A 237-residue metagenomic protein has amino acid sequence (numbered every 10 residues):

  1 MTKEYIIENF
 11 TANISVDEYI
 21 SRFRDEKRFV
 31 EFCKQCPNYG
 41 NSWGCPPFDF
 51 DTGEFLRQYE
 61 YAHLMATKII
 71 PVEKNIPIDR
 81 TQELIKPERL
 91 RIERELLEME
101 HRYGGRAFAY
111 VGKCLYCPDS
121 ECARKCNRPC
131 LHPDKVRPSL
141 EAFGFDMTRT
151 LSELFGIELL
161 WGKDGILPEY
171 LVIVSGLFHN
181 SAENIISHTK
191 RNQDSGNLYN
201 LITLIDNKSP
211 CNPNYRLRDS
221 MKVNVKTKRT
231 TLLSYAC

Functional and structural regions predicted by a protein language model:
K3-C237: Catalytic cores of enzyme domains
